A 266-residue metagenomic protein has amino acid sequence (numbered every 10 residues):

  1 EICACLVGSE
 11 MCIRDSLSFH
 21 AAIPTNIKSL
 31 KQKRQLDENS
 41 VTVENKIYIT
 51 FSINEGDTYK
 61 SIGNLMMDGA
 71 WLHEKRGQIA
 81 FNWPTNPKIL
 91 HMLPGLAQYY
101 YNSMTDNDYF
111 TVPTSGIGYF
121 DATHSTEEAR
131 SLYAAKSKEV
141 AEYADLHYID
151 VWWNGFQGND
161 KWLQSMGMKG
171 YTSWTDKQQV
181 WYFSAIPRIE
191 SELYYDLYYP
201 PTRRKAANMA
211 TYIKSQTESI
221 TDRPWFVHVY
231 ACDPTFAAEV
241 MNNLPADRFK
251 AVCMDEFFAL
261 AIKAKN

Functional and structural regions predicted by a protein language model:
I2-G8, C12: Single conserved hydrophobic/aromatic residue that forms the stacking wall/gate of nucleotide- or nucleobase-binding
C5, H73-K75, N102, V140 (+1 more regions): Alpha-helical scaffold elements within enzyme catalytic domains, especially in hydrolases
V7-G8, D106, M166: Short, structured coil segments at secondary-structure junctions
G8, Y48, Y109: Conserved catalytic motifs of the protein kinase core domain
S16-Y101: Active-site beta->alpha N-cap acidic-glycine motif
I49, N54-I62, D68, R76-G77 (+3 more regions): Catalytic grooves of carbohydrate-active enzymes
F81-G158: Metal-dependent polysaccharide deacetylase catalytic core of the NodB/CE4 family, i.e., the active-site-bearing domain
